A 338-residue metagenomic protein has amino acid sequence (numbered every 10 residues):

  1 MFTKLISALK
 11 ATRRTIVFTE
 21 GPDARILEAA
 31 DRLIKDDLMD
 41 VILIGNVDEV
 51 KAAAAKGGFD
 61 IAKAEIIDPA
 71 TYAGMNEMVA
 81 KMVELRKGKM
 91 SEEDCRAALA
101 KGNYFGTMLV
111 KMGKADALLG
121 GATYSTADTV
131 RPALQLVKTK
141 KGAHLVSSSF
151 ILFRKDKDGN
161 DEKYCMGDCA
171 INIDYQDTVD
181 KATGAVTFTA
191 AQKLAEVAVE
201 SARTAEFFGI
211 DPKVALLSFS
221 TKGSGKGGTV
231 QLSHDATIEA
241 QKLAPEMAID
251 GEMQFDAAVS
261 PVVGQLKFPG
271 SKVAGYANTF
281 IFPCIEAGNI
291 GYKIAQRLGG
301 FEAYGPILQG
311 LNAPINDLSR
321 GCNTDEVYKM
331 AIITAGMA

Functional and structural regions predicted by a protein language model:
M1-A274, N278-A338: Anion-binding alpha/beta catalytic cores of soluble intermediary-metabolism enzymes, centered on
